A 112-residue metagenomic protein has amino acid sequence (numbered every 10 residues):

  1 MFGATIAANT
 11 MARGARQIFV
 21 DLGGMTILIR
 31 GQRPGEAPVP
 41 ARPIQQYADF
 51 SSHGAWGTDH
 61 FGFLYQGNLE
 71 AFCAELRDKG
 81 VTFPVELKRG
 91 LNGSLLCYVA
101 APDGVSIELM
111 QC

Functional and structural regions predicted by a protein language model:
M1-E36: Core segments of cupin and vicinal oxygen chelate
I6, Q46-F50, F83: A generic local structural motif
M11-R13, G67, G90-N92: Short solvent-exposed loop/turn micro-motifs enriched in small/polar/acidic residues
I18-D21, P40-E75, L95-A100: Vicinal oxygen chelate
G24-T26, R33, G67-L69, L87 (+2 more regions): Short, flexible active-site-adjacent loop segments at beta-strand->alpha-helix junctions, enriched in small/polar
G31-Q32, V39-P43, M110-Q111: Short, charged, solvent-exposed linker or helix-capping segments at domain edges/interfaces that act as flexible hinges
C73-C112: Vicinal oxygen chelate
